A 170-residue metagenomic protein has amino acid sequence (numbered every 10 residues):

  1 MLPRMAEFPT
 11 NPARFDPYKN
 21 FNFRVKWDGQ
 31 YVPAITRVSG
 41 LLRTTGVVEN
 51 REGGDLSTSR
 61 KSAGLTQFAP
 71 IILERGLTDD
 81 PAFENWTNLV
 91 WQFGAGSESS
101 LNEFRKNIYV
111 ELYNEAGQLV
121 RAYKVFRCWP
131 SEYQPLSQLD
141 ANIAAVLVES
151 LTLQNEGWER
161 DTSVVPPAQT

Functional and structural regions predicted by a protein language model:
L2-T170: Glycine-rich, low-complexity intrinsically disordered segments
